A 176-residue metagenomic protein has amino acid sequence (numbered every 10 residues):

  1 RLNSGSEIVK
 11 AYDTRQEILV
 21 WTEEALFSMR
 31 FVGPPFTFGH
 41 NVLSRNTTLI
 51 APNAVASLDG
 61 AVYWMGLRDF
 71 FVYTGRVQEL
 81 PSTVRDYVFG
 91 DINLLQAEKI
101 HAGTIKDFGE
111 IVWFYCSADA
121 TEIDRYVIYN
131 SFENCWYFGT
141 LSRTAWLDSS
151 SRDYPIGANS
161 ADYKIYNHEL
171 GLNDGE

Functional and structural regions predicted by a protein language model:
N3-E176: Beta-sheet-dominated scaffold domains
